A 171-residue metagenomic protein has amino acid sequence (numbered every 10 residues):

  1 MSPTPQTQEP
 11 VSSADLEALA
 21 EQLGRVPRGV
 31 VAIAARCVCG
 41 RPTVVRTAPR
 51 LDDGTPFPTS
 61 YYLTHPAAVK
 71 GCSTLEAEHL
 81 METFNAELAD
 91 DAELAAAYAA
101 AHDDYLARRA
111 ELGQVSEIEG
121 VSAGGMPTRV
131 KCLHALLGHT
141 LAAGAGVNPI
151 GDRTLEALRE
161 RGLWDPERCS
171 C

Functional and structural regions predicted by a protein language model:
S2-C171: Preference for intrinsically disordered or flexible, low-complexity segments and adjacent hinge/connector residues
